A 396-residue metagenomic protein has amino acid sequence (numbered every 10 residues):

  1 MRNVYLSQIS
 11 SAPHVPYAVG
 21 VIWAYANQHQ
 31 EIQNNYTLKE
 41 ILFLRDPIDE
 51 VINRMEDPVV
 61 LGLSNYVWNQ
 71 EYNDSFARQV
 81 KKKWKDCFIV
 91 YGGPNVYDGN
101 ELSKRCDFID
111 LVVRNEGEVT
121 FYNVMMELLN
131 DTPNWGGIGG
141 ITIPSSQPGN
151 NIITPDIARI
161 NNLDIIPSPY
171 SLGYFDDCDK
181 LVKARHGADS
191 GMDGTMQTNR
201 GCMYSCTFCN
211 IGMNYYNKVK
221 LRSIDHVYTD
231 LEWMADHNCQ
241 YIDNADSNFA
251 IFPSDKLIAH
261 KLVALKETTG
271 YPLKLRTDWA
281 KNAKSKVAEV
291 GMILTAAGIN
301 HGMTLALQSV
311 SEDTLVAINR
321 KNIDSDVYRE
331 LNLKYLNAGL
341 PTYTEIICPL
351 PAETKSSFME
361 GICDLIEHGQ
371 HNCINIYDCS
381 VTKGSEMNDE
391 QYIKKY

Functional and structural regions predicted by a protein language model:
M1, P144-T195: N-terminal [4Fe-4S]-dependent radical SAM core
M1-Q28: A short, flexible N-terminal coil/short beta segment enriched in small residues
Y25, N34-R159: Glycine-rich beta-alpha loop elements in corrinoid/cobalamin-binding modules across cobalamin-dependent enzymes
K83-F88, Y271-L273, I299, G339-L340 (+1 more regions): A short helix->loop->beta-strand "cap" motif at the edges of active sites that frequently abuts
G99, Y204, F252-S254, E312-N319 (+2 more regions): Flexible glycine/acidic-rich beta-alpha junction loops that bind and position SAM and/or redox cofactors in anaerobic
N100-R105, V290-G291, P351-E367: Catalytic cores of alpha/beta
Y170-N337: Radical SAM [4Fe-4S] cluster-binding motif and immediate context
